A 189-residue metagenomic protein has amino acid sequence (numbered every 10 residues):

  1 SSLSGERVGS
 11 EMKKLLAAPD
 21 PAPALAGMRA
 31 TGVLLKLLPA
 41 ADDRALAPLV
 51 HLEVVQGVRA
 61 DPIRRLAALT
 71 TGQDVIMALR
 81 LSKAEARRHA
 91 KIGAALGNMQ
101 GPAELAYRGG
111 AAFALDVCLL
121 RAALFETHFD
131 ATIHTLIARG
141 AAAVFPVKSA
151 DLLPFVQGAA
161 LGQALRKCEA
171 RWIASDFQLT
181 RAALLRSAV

Functional and structural regions predicted by a protein language model:
S1-F129: Conserved, hydrophobic alpha-helical core segments of structured domains
L120-V189: Charged substrate- and nucleic-acid-binding regions of tRNA-handling and nucleotidyl-transfer enzymes, centered on
